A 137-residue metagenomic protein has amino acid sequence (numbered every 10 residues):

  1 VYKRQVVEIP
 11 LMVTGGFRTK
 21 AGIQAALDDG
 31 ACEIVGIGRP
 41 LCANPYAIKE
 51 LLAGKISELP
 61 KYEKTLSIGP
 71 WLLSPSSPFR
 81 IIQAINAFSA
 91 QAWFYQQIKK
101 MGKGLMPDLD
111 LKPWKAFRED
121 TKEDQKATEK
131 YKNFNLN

Functional and structural regions predicted by a protein language model:
Y2-N137: Flavin-dependent oxidoreductase catalytic cores
